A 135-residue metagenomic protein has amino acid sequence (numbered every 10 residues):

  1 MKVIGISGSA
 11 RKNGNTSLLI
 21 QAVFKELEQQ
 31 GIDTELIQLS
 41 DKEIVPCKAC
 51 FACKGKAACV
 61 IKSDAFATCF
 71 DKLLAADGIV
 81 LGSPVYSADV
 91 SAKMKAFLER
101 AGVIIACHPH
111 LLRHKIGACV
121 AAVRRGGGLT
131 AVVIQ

Functional and structural regions predicted by a protein language model:
M1-C107: N-terminal beta1-alpha1-beta2 submodule of the flavodoxin-like/Rossmannoid cofactor-binding fold
A92-K93, C107-Q135: Short, glycine-/small-residue-rich phosphate/pyrophosphate-handling segment
